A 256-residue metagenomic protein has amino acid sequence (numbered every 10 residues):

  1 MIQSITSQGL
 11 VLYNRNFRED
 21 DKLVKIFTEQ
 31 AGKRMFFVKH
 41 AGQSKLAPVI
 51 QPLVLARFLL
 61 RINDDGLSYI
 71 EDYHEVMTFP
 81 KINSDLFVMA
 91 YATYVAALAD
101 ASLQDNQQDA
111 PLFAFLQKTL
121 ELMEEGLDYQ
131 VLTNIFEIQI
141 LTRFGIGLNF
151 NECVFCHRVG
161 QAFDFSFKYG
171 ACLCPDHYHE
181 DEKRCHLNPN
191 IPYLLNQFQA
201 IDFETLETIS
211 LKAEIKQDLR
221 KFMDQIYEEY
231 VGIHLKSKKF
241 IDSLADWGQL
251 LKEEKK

Functional and structural regions predicted by a protein language model:
M1-K256: Non-catalytic alpha-helical scaffolds and adjoining flexible linkers that form interface surfaces for assembly
